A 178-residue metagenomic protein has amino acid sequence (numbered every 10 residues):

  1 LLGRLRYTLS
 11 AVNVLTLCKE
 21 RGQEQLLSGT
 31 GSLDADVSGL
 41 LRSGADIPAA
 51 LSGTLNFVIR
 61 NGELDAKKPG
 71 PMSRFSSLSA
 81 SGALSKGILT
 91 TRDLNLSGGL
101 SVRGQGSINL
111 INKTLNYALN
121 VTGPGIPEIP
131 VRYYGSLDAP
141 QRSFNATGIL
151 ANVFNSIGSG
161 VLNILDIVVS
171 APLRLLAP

Functional and structural regions predicted by a protein language model:
L1-F154: Small-residue helix/turn framework positions
L150-P178: A hydrophobic membrane-anchoring feature enriched in long, contiguous, low-charge segments that mark signal-anchor
